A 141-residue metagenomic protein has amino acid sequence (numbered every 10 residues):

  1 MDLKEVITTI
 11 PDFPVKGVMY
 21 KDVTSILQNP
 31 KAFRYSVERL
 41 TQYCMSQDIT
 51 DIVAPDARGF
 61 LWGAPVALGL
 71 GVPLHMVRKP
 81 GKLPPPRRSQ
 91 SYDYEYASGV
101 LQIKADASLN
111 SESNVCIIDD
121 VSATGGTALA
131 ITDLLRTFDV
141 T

Functional and structural regions predicted by a protein language model:
M1-T141: PRPP-associated nucleotide enzymes
